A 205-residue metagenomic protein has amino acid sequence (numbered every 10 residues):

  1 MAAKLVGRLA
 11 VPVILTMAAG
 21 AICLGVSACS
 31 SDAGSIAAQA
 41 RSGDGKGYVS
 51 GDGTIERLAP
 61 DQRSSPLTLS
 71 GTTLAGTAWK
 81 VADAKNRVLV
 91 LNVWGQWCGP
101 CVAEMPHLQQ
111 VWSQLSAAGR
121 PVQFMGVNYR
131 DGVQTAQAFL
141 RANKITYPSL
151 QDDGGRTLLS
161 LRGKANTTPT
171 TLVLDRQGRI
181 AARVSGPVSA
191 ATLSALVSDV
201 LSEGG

Functional and structural regions predicted by a protein language model:
M1-T68, G204-G205: N-terminal targeting signals for export/organelle localization
S27, L74, R176: Short, ordered coil/turn segments that flank beta-strands lining enzyme active or ligand-binding pockets
A59-L89: A short beta-strand-turn-helix
W79-V102, L108: Short active-site neighborhood of thiol/selenol oxidoreductases, capturing the structured segment around
N86-V88, R120-Q123, T146-Y147: Loop/turn elements at helix/coil->beta-strand transitions in domains of secreted/extracellular proteins
V102-N143, R156-S160: Structural microenvironment flanking redox-active thiols in thiol-disulfide oxidoreductases
F139-T146, D152-G205: Thiol/disulfide oxidoreductase modules built on the thioredoxin-like
